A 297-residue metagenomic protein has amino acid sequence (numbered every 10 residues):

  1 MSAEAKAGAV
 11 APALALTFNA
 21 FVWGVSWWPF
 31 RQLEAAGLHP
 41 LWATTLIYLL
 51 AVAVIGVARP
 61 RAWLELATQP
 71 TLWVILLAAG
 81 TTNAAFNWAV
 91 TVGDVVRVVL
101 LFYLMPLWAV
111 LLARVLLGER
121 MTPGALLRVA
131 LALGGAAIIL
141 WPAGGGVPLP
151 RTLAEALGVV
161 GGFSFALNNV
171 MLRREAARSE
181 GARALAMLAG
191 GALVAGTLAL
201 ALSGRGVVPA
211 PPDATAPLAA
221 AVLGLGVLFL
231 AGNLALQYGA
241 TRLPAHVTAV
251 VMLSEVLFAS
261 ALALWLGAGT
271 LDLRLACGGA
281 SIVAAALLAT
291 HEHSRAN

Functional and structural regions predicted by a protein language model:
M1-W42, A85, A130, G134-A137 (+1 more regions): Glycine-/small-residue-enriched transmembrane alpha-helix faces in small-molecule transporters and effluxers
A11-A15, P40-V57, R128-L131, L153-A156 (+2 more regions): Hydrophobic alpha-helical transmembrane segments of multi-pass integral membrane proteins, especially transporters
A11-N19, A62-A85, V129, T152-G161 (+2 more regions): Loop-to-transmembrane-helix transition segments
A11-P12, L16, V22, A35-T81 (+4 more regions): Transmembrane alpha-helices of multi-pass small-molecule transport proteins
V25, A62-R97, F102, I138-I139 (+1 more regions): Specific transmembrane alpha-helical segments of multi-pass solute transporters/efflux pumps, especially DMT/EamA
I55, G124-A143, R274-H293: Hydrophobic transmembrane alpha-helices of multi-pass small-molecule transport proteins
R59-P60, M105-L127, L257-A276: C-terminal transmembrane-helix exit sites in multi-pass transporters
L100-L104, L172-G191, F229-W265: Helix-helix packing/entry segments at the starts of transmembrane helices
